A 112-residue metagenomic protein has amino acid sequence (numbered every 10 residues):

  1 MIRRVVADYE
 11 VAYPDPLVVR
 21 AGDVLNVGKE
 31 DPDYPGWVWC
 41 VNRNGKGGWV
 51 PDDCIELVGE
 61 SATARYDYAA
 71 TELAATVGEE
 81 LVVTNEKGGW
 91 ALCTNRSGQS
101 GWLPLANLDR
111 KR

Functional and structural regions predicted by a protein language model:
M1-R112: Src homology 3 (SH3)-mediated interaction modules
